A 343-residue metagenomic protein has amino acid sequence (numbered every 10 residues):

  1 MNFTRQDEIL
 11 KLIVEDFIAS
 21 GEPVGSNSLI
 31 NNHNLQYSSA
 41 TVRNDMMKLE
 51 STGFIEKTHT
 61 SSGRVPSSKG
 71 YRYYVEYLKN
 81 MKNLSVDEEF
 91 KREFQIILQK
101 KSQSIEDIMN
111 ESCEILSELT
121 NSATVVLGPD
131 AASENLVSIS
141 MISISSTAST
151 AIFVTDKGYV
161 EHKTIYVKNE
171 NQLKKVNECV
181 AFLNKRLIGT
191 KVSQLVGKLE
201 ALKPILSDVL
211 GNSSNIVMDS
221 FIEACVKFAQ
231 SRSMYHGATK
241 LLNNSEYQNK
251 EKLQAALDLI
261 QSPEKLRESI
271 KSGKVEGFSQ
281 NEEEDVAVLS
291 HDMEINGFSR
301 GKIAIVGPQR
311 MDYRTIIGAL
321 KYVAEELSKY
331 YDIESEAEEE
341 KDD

Functional and structural regions predicted by a protein language model:
M1-K11: Short alpha-helical segments that sit at the start of domains
L10-S26: Short helix->loop/beta-hairpin flanking segments within DNA-binding domains
L12, D16, T52, Y73-M81 (+3 more regions): Conserved, well-folded catalytic cores of nucleic-acid-processing and energy-transducing macromolecular machines
A19, S26-L78: N-terminal helix-turn-helix
K82-D343: Intrinsically disordered, acidic Ser/Thr/Pro-rich low-complexity regulatory segments
